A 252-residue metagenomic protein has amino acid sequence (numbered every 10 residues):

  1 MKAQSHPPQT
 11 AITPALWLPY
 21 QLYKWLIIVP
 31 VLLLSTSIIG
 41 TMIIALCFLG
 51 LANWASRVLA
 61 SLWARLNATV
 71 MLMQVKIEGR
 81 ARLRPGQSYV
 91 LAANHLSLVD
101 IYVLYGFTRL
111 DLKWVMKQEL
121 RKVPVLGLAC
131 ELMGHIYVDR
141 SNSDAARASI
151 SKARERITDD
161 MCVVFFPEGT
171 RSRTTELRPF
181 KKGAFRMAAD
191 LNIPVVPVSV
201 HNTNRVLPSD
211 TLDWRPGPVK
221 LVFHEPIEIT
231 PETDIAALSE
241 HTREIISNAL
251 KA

Functional and structural regions predicted by a protein language model:
M1-A15, P19, R147-A252: Non-catalytic C-terminal accessory region of glycerolipid acyltransferases and related lyso-lipid remodeling enzymes
M1-K76: N-terminal membrane-anchoring alpha-helices
I39-L62, A68-M71, E78, R84-S143: Catalytic core of membrane glycerolipid acyltransferases/transacylases, capturing the structured, soluble-facing
N67-A68, C130, R156, A188: A generic structural signal for well-ordered alpha-helical segments
M71-E78, A146-R147, T203-R205: Short gly/ser/thr-rich secondary-structure transition/capping motifs
Q74, S88, P218-K220: A residue-level signal for beta-strand positions that form part of recognition/binding surfaces within mature
